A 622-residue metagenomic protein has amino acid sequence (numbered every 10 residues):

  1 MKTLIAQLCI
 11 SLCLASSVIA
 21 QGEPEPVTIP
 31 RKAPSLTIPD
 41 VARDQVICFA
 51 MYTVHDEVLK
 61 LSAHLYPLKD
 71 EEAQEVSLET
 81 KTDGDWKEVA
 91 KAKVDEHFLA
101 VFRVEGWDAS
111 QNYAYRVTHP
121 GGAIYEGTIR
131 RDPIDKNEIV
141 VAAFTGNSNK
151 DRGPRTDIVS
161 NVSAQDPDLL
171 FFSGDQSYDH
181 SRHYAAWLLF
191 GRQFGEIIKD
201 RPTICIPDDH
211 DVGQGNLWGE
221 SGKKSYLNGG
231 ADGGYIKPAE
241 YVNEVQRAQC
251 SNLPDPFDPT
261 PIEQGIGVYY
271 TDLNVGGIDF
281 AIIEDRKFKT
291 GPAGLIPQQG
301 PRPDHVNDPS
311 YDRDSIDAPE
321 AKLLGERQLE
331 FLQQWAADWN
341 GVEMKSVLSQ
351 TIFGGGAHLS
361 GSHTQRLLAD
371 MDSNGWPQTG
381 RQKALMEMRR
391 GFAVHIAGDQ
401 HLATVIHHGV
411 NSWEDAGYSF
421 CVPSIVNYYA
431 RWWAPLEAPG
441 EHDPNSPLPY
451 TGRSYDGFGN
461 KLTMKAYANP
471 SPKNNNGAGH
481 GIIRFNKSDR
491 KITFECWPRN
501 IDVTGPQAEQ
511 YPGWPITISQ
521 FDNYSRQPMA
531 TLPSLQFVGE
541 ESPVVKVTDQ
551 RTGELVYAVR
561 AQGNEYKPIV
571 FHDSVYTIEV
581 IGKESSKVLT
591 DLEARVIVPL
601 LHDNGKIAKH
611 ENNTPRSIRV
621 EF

Functional and structural regions predicted by a protein language model:
M1-A6: Positively charged n-region of N-terminal signal peptides that target proteins for export
Q7-S17: Bacterial N-terminal signal peptides
L14, Q74-L78, P543-V547: Hydrophobic beta-strand segments
V18-G22: Boundary at the C-terminal end of the N-terminal hydrophobic targeting segment
I29-I47, T53-D56, L65, K69-E71 (+3 more regions): Long, structured stretches of catalytic cores involved in phosphate-ester chemistry, encompassing
K60-S62: A short beta-strand segment in extracellular, disulfide-stabilized domains
A73-D85, N112-A114: Short beta-strand segments and strand-loop junctions that repeat across beta-rich extracellular domains
T82-H97: Solvent-exposed beta-strand/loop surfaces of large extracellular or lumenal domains
